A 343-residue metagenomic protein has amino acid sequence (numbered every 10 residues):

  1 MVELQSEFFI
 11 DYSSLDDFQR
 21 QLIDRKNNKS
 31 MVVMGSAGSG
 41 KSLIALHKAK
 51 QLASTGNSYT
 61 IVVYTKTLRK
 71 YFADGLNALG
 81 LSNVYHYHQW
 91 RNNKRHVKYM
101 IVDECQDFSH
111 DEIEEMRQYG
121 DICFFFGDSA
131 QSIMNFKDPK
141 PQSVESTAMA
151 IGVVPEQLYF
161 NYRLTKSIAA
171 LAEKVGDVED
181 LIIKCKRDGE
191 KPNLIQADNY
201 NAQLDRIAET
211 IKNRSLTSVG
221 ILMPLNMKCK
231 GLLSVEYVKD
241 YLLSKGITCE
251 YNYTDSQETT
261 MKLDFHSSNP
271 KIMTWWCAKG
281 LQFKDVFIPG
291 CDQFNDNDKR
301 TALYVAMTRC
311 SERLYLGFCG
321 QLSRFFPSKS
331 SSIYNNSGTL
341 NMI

Functional and structural regions predicted by a protein language model:
V2-G80, H88-V305, R309-I343: Conserved helicase motor core of SF1/SF2 NTP-dependent helicases
